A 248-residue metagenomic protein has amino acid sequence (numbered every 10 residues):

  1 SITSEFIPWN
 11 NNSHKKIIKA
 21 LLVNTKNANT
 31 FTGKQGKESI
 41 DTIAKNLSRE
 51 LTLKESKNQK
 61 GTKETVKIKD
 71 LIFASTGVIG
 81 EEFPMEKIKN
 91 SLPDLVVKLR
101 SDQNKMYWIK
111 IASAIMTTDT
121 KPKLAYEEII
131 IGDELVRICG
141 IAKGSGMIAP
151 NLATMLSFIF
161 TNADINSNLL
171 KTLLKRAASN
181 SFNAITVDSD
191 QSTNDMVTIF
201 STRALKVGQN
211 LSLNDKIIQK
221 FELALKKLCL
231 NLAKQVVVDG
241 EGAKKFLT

Functional and structural regions predicted by a protein language model:
S1-K45, I72, M147-L170: Glycine-rich phosphate/pyrophosphate-binding loop regions near the starts of catalytic domains
I2-N12, S39-T52, K171-A184, L223-A233: Short, well-ordered amphipathic alpha-helical segments that serve as non-catalytic structural scaffolds within diverse
K34-G36, G80-I88, S201-L213: Short glycine/threonine-rich loop-to-helix capping motif typified by GTGT followed within a few residues by an Asp-Pro
R49-T52, V66-F182: Glycine-rich, mobile lid/loop segments that gate access to catalytic sites or pores
K54-N58, T65-D70, D102-A112, Y126 (+2 more regions): Flexible, glycine/charged-enriched surface loops at secondary-structure junctions
F158-T161, T198-T202: Short beta-strand-to-turn element immediately C-terminal to the catalytic PLP-Schiff-base lysine in fold type I
I199-T248: A glycine- and small/hydrophobic-rich beta-loop-beta segment that serves as a flexible "lid/hinge" or phosphate-binding
